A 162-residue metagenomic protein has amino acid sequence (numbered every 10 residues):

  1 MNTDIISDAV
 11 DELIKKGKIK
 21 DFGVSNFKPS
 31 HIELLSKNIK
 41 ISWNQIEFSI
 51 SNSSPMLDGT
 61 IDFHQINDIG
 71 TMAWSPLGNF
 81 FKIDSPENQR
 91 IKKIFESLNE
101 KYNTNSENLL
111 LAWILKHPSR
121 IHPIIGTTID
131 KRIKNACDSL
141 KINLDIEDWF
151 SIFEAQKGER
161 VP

Functional and structural regions predicted by a protein language model:
M1-P162: Beta/alpha (TIM)-barrel catalytic core signal, keyed to glycine-rich beta->alpha loops juxtaposed to Asp/Glu that bind
